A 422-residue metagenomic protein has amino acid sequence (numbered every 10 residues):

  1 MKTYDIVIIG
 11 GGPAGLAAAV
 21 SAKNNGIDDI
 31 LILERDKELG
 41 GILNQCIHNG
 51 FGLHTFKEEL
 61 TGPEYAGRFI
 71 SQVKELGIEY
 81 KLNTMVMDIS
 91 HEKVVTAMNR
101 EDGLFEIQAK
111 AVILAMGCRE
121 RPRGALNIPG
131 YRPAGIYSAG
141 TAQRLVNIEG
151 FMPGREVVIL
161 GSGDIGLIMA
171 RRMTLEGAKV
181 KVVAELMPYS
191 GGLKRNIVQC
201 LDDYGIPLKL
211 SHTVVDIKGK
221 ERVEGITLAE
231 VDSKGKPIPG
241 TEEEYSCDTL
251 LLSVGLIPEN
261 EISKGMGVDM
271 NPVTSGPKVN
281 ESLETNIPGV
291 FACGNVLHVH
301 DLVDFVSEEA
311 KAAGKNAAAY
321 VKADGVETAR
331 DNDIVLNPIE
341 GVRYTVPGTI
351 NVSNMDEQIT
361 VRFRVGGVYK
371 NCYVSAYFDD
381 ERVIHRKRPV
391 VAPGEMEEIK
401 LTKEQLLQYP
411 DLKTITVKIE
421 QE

Functional and structural regions predicted by a protein language model:
M1-I9, G67-E156, D232-G240, L251 (+1 more regions): FAD-binding core/adjacent interface of flavoenzyme oxidoreductases
Y4-R68, Q72, R144, I148 (+1 more regions): Beta1-alpha1 glycine-rich phosphate/pyrophosphate-binding loop at the start of Rossmann-like nucleotide-binding domains
R68-S90, V95-A97, T174-E261, E357-P389: A Rossmann-like FAD-binding core segment of flavoenzymes
L104-F105, A111-L208, T213-R222, G289 (+2 more regions): Predominantly flavin-linked oxidoreductase catalytic cores and closely associated redox partners
L114, I136-V146, T249-H300: FAD-site-proximal beta/loop scaffold in flavoenzymes
D304, A312, N316-R386: Mid-to-C-terminal Rossmann-like scaffold of FAD/NAD(P)H-dependent oxidoreductases
R362, G394-L406: Exposed aromatic-hydrophobic patches
V374, E404-E422: Short, aromatic- and glycine-rich surface loops/edge beta-strands on solvent-exposed regions
